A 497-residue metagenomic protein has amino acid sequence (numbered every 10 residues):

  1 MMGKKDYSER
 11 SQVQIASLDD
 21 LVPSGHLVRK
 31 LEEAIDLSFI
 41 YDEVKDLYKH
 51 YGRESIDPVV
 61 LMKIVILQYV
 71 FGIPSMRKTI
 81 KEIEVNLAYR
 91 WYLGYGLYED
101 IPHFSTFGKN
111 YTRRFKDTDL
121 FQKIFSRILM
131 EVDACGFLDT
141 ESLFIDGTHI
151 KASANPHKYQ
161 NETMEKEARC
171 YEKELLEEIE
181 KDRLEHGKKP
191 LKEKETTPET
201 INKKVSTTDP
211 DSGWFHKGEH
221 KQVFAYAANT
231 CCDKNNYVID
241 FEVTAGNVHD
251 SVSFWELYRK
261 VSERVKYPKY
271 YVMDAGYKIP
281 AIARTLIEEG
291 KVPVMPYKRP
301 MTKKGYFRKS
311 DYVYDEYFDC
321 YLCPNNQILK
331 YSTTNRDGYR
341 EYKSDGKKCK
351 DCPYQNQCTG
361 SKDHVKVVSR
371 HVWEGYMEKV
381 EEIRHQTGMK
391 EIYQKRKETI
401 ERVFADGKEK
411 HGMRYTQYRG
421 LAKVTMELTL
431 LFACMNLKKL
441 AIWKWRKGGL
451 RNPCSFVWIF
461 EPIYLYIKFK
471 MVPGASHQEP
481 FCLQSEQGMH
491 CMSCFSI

Functional and structural regions predicted by a protein language model:
M1-R29: Hydrophobic alpha-helical membrane-insertion signals
K4, G72-V85, Y95-I497: Anion-binding and metal-coordination hotspots
S11, S24, L37, D57 (+3 more regions): Generic alpha-helical segment signature
S17, E43, V60-I66, T106 (+2 more regions): A general alpha-helix detector
S24-I66, F71: Basic, short loop/linker segments at the boundary and entry of helix-turn-helix/winged-helix-like folds
S38-D42, N86, R90, K410: A short secondary-structure junction motif
D42-Y48, R90-L97: Short amphipathic helix-turn modules centered on a small-residue break
